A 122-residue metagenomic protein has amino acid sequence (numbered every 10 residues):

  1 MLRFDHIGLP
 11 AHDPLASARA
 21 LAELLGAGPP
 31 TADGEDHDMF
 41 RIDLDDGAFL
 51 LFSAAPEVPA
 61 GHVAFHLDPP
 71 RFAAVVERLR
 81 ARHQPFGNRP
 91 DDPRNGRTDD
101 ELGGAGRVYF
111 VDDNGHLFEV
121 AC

Functional and structural regions predicted by a protein language model:
M1-R3, P56-A60, E101-L102: Short glycine-enriched loop/turn motifs at secondary-structure junctions
L2, G8-F49, P56: Core segments of cupin and vicinal oxygen chelate
H6-G8, R41, H62-A64, R107-Y109: Short aromatic/hydrophobic contact patches that present stacked aromatics for nucleic-acid/ligand binding
I7, E101-G104, V120-C122: Short beta->alpha transition motifs characteristic of CBS
P14, A64-N114: Vicinal oxygen chelate
G34-D38, P59, R94, L102-G104: Short acidic/glycine-enriched loop/turn segments that link adjacent beta-strands
D46-F49, E57-P59, D68-A73: Short, charged/polar surface micro-motifs in flexible loops or helix N-caps
